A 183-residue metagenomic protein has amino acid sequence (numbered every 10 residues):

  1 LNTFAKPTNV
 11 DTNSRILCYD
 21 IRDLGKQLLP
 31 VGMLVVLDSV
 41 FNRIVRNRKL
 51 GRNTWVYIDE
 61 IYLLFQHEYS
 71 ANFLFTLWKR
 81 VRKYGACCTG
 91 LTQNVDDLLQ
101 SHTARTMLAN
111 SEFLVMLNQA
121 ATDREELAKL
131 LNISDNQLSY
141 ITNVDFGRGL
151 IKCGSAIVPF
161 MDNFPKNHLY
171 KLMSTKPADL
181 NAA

Functional and structural regions predicted by a protein language model:
L1-A86, L99-H102, Y140, V144 (+1 more regions): P-loop NTPase motor domains
I21, Q119, F164: Active-site donor-binding loop signature of nucleotide-sugar glycosyltransferases
K26, V158, L169: Short, acidic Gly/Pro/Ser/Thr-rich loop/turn segments
M33-L37, R105-T106, L131-I133, K166-H168: Short, solvent-exposed amphipathic alpha-helical segments in soluble enzyme and RNA/protein-processing domains
F75-M161: Conserved ATP-driven motor cores of ASCE-family P-loop NTPases powering translocation/secretion/packaging/pilus
M161-A183: Charge-patterned, long linear interaction tracts outside catalytic cores
